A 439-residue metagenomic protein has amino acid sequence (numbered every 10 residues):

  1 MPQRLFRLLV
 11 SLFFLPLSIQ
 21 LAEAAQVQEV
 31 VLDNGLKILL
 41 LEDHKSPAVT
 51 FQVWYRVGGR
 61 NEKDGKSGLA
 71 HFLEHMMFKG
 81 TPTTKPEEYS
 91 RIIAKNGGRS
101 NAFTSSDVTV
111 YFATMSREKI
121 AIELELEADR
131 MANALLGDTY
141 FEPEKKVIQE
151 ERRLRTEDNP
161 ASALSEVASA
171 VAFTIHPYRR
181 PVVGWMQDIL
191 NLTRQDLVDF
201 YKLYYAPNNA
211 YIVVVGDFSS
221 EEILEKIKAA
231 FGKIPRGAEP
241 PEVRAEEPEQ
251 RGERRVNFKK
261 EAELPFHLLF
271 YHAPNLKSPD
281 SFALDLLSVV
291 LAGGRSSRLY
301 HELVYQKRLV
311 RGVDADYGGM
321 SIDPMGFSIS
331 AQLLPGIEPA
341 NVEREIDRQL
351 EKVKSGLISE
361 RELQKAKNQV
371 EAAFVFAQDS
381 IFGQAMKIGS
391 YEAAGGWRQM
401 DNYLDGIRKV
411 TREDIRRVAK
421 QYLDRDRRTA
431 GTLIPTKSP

Functional and structural regions predicted by a protein language model:
M1-R4: N-terminal secretory signal peptides that target proteins for export/translocation
L8-Q20: Bacterial N-terminal signal peptides
A22-A25: Boundary at the C-terminal end of the N-terminal hydrophobic targeting segment
V27, K45, T50-T114, R180-V183 (+2 more regions): M16/MPP (pitrilysin/insulinase) zinc-metallopeptidase core fold and M16-derived inactive scaffolds
V31, S90-E239, N257, H267 (+2 more regions): Charge-rich, well-structured scaffold segments of protease-associated domains
E42-K45, E263: Peptidyl-prolyl cis-trans isomerase
R153, A170, E239-R298: His/Glu-based metal-binding/catalytic segments typifying zinc-dependent metallopeptidases
